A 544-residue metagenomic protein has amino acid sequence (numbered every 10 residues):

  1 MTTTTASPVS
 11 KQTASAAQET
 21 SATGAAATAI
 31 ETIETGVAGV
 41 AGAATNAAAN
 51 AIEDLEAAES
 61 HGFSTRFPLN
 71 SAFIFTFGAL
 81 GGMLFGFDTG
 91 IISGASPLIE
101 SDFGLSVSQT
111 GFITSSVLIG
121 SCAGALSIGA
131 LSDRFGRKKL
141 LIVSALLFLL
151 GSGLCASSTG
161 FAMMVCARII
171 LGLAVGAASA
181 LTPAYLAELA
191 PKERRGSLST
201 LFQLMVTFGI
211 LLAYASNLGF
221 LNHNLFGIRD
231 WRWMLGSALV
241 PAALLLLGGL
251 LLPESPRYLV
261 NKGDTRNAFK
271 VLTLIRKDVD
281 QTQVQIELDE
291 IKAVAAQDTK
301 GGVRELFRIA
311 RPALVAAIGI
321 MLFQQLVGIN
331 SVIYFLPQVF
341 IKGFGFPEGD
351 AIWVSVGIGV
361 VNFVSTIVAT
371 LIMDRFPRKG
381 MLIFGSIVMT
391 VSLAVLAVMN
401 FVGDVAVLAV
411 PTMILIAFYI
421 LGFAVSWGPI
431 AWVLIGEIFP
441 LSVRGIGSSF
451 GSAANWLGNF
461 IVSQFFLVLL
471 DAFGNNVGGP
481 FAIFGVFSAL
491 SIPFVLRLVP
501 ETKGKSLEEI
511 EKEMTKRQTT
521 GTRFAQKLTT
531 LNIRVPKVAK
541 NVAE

Functional and structural regions predicted by a protein language model:
M1-E19, A26-T273, A293-E544: Alpha-helical transmembrane bundle of multi-pass membrane proteins
T273-Q285: Short intracellular "coupling" helices and adjacent cytoplasmic loop segments at the cytosolic face of multi-pass
T282-D298: Cytosol/matrix-facing amphipathic helices and coiled-coil assembly/linker segments of eukaryotic membrane proteins
